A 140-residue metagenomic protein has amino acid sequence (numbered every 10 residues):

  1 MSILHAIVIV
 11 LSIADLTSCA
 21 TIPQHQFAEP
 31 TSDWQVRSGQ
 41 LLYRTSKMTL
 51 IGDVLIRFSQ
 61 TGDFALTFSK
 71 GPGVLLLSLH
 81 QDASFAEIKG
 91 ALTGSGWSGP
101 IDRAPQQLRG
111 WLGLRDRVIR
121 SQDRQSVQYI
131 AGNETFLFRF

Functional and structural regions predicted by a protein language model:
M1-A20: Sec-dependent bacterial lipoprotein signal peptides
A14-Q35: Bacterial Sec signal peptide processing site at the extreme N-terminus
Q24, T49-I51, L76-S78, K89 (+1 more regions): Short acidic, gly/pro-rich beta-turn/loop elements at beta-sheet edges and active-site/ligand-binding grooves
H25-P30, K47-I51, P100: A broad, low-specificity signal for short, low-complexity segments enriched in glycine/proline and polar/charged
W34-L76, S126-Y129, T135: Post-signal-peptide N-terminal segment of Sec-exported extracytoplasmic proteins
V54-F58, L79, D116-S121: Short, exposed beta-strand/loop patches in secreted or surface proteins that constitute
D63-G113: An acidic-aromatic
G94-F140: C-terminal low-complexity, charged extensions that often adopt amphipathic alpha-helices
